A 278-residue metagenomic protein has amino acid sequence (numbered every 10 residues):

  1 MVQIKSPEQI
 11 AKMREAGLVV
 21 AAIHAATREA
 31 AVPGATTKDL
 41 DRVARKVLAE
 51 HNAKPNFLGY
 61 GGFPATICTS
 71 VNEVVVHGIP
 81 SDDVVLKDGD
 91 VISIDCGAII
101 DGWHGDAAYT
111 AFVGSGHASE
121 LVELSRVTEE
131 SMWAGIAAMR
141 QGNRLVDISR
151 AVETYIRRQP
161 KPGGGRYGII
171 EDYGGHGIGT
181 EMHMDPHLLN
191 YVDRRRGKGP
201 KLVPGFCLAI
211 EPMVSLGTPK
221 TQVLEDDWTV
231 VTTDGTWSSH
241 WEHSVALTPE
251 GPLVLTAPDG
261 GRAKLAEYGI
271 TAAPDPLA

Functional and structural regions predicted by a protein language model:
M1-A278: Active-site neighborhoods and metal-handling regions in enzymes and metal-associated proteins
